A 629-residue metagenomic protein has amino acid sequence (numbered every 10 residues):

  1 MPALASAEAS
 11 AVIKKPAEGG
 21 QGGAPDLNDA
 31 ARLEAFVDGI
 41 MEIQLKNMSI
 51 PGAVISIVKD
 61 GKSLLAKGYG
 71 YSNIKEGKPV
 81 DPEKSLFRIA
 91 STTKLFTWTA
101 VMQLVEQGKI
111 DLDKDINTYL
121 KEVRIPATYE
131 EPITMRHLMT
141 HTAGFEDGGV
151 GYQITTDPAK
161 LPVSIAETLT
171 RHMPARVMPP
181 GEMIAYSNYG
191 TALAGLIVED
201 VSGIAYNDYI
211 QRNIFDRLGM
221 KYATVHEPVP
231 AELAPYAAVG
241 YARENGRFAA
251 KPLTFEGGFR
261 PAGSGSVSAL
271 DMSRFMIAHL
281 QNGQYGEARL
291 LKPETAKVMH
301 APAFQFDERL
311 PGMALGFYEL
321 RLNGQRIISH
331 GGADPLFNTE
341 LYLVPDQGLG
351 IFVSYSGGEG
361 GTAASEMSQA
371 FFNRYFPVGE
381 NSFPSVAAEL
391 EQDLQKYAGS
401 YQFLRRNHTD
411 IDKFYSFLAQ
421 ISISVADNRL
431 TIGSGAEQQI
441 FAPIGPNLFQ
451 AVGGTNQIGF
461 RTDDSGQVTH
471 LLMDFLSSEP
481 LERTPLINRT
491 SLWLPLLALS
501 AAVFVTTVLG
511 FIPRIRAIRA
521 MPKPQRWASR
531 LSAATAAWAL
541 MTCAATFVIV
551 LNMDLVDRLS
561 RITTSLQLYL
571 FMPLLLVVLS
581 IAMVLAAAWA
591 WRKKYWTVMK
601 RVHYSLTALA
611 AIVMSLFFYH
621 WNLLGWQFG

Functional and structural regions predicted by a protein language model:
A5-A11: Boundary at the C-terminal end of the N-terminal hydrophobic targeting segment
K14-D26: Acidic/histidine-rich, surface-exposed loop or edge segments in extracytoplasmic proteins
P25-F87, K109-D111, T118, E167 (+3 more regions): Short, conserved catalytic-motif segment at the N-terminal edge
D38-M41, I55, G61, F87-I116 (+2 more regions): Active-site SXXK
K67-N73, A127-P345, F371: Short, surface-exposed loop or secondary-structure junction motifs that flank catalytic or metal-binding residues
L112-P126, L218: Short, glycine/proline-biased beta-turn/loop segments that scaffold the active-site neighborhood
Q325, T362-G629: Peripheral terminal and inter-domain segments
S329, E340-G357, T469-M473: Short, well-ordered beta-strand elements
